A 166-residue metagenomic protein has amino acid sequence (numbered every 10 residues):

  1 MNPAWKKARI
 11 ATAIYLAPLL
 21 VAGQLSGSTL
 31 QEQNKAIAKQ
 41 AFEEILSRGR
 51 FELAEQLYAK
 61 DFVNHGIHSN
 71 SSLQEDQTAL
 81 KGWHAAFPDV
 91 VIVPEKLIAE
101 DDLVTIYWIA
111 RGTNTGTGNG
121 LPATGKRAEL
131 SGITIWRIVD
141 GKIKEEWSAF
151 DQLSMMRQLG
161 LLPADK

Functional and structural regions predicted by a protein language model:
N2-Y15: Bacterial N-terminal signal peptides that target proteins for export
V21-K60, L162-K166: Short, low-complexity N-terminal intrinsically disordered segments enriched in polar/charged residues
F51-V104, I109: A solvent-exposed, acidic/Ser-Thr-rich amphipathic alpha-helical stretch
S69-N70, R111-T113, Q152-S154: Solvent-exposed loop/turn segments at secondary-structure junctions within structured extracellular/periplasmic domains
R111-D140: Exposed beta-sheet edge and beta->alpha loop/turn motif
K144-K166: Low-complexity, intrinsically disordered terminal/linker segments enriched in charged and Gly/Pro repeats
